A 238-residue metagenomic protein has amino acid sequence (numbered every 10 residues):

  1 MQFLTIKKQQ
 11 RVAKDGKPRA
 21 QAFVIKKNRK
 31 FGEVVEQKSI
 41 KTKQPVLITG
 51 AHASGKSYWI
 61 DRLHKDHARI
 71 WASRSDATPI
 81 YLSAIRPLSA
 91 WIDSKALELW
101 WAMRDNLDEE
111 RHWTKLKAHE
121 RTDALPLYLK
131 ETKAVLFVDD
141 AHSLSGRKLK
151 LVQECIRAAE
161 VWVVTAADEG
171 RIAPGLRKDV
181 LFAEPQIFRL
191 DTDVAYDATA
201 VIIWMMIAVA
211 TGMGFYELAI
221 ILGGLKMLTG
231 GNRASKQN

Functional and structural regions predicted by a protein language model:
Q2-V34: N-terminal pre-Walker A segment at the start of P-loop NTPase domains
V35-K43: Phosphate-binding P-loop
A53: Walker A (P-loop) phosphate-binding loop of P-loop NTPases
S57: Walker A/P-loop
L88-L127: Short glycine-rich substrate-engagement loop in P-loop NTPases that contacts/grips substrate
A124-K148: Conserved P-loop NTPase "ATPase switch" module shared by AAA+ and STAND
C155-D179: Sensor-1/coupling segment of RecA-like P-loop NTPase cores
P174-A198: A short helix-turn-beta junction within AAA+ P-loop NTPase domains corresponding to the substrate/partner-engaging
